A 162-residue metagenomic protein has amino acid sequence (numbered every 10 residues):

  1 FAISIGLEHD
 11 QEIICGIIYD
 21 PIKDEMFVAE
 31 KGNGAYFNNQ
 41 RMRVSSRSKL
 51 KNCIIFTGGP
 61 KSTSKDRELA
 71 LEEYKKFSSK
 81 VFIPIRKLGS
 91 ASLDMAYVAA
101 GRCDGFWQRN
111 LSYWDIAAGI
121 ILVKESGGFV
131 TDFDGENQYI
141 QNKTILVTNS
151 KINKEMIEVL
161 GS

Functional and structural regions predicted by a protein language model:
F1: N-terminal glycine/serine-rich phosphate-binding loop of ATP-dependent small-molecule kinases, especially carbohydrate
S4-L93, N142-S162: Acidic beta-strand-loop-alpha-helix segment within the catalytic core of divalent metal-dependent phosphate-processing
A96-A100, A117-E125: Hydrophobic residues within well-ordered alpha-helices
A100-G105, G128-F129: Alpha-to-beta junction loops
Q108: Short beta-strand and adjacent tight-turn residues that come in two discontinuous sequence segments and form the edges
W114: Acidic donor-binding loop at a coil-to-helix junction in glycosyltransferase catalytic cores that engages
G127-T144: Acidic, metal-binding active-site segment of PIN/NYN-like and related structure-specific nucleases
